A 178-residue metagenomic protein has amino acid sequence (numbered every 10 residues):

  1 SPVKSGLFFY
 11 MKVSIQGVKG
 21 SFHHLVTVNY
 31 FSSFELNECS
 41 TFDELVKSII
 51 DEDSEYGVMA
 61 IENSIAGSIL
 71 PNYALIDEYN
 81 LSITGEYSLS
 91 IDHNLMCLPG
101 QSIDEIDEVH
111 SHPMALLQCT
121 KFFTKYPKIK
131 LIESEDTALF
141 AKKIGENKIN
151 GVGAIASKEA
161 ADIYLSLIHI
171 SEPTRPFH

Functional and structural regions predicted by a protein language model:
S1-F8: Positively charged N-terminal leader segments that act as targeting/secretion signals
M11-G17, D107-H110: Short, well-ordered beta-strand elements
S21-L25, E44: Short N-terminal binding/cap micro-motifs at the start of the first secondary-structure element
N37-I50, I132-K143: Short helix-initiation/N-cap motifs at beta->coil->alpha
E44-S102: Short, glycine-/small- and polar/acidic-enriched structural segments that line small-molecule recognition paths
E55-M59, N150-A156: Paired acidic/hydrophobic, glycine-rich loop segments that form the ligand-binding mouth/hinge of periplasmic-binding
E78-L139: A conserved helix-loop-strand patch within extracytoplasmic ligand-binding domains of the periplasmic binding
H169-H178: Single conserved hydrophobic/aromatic residue that forms the stacking wall/gate of nucleotide- or nucleobase-binding
